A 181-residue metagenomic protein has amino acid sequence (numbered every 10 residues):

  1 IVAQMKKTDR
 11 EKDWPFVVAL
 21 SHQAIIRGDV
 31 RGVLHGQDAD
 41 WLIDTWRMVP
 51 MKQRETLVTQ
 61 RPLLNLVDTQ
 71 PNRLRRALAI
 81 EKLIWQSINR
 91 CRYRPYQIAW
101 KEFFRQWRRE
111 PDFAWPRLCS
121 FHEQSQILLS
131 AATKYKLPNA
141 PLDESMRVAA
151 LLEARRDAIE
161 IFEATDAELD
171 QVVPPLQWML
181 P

Functional and structural regions predicted by a protein language model:
I1-P181: Catalytic cores of NTP-dependent nucleotidyl/adenyl transfer enzymes across multiple folds
